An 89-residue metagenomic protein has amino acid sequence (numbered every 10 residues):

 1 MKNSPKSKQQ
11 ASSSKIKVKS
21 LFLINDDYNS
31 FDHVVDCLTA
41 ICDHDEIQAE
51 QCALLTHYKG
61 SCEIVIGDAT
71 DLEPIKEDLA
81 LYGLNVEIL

Functional and structural regions predicted by a protein language model:
M1-L89: Terminal domain-initiation and capping elements
